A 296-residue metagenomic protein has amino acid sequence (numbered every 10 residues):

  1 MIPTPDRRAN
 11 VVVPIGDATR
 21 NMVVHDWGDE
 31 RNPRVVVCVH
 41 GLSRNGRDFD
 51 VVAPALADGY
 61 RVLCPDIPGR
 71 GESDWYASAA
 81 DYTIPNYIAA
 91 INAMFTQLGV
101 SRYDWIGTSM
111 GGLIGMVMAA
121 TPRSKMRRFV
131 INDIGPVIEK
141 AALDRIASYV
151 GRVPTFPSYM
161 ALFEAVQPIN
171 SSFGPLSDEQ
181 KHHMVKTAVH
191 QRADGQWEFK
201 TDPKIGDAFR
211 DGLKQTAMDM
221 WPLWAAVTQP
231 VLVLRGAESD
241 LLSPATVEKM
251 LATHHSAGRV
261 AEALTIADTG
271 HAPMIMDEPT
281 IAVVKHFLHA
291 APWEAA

Functional and structural regions predicted by a protein language model:
M1-V36, D58-Y60, E262, E278-P279 (+1 more regions): Alpha/beta-hydrolase fold catalytic core
A18, R31, V51, L63-I106: Active-site loop/oxyanion-hole signature of alpha/beta-hydrolase fold enzymes
D26-E72: Conserved HGGG/HGGXW glycine-rich cap/lid loop of the alpha/beta-hydrolase fold
D66-G71, G135, A267-G270: Short beta-to-alpha linker loops that shape the active-site pocket of alpha/beta-hydrolase fold enzymes
S101-K140: Conserved hydrolase catalytic core segment
E164-L232: Alpha/beta-hydrolase
A226-T269: Conserved loop-alpha-helix segment in the C-terminal half of the alpha/beta-hydrolase fold that carries the catalytic
T269-E278: Catalytic histidine-centered segment of alpha/beta-hydrolase-like enzymes
